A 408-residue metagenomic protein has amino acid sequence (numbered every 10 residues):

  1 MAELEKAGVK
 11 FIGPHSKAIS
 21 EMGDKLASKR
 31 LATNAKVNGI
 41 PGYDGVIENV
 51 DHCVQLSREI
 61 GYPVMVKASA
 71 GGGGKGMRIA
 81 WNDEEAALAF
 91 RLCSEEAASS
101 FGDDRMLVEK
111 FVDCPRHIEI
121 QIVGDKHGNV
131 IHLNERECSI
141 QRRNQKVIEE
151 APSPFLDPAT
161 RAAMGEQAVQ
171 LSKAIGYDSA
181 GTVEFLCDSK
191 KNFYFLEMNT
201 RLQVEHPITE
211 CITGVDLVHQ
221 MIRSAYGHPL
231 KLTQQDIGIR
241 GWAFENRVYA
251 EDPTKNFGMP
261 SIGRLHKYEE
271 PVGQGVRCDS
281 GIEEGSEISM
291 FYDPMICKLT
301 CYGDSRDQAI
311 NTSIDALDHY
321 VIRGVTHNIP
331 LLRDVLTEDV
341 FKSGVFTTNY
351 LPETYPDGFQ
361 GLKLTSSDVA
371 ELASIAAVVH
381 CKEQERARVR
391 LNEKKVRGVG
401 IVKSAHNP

Functional and structural regions predicted by a protein language model:
M1-V183, C187-Q203: N-terminal beta-alpha lobe that positions the nucleotide/phosphoryl donor in ATP/NTP-coupled carboxylate activation
A168, P207-P408: Catalytic cores of soluble metabolic enzymes centered on carboxylation/carboxyl-transfer
